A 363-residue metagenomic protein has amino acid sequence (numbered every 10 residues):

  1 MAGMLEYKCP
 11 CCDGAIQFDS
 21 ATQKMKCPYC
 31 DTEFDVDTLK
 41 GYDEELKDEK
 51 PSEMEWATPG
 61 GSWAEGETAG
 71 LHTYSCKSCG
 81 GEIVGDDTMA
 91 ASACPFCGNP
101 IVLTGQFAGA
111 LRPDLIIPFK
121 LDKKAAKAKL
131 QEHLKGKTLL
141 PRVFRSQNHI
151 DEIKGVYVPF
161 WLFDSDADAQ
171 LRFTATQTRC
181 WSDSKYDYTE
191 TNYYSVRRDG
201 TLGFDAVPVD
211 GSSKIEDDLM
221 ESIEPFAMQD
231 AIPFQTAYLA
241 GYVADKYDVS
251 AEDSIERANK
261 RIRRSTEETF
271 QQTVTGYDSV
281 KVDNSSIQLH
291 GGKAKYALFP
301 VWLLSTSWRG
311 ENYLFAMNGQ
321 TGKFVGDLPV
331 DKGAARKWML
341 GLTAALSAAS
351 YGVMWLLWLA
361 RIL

Functional and structural regions predicted by a protein language model:
A2-M4, D35-L71, G105-E132: Intrinsically disordered, low-complexity segments
M4-E6, T22-K24, A69-T73, A91: Residues immediately within or flanking Cys/His clusters that coordinate Zn2+ in small zinc-binding modules
C9-C12, C27-C30, C76-C79, C94-C97: Short cysteine-rich clusters marking metal-coordination/redox-active sites
D13-A15, E33, G81-E82, P100: Cys/His-rich metal-chelating microdomains
F18-D19, V36-D37, G85-D86, L103-T104: Short, non-ligating residues that shape and space the ligands of small metal-coordination modules and catalytic
L111-S307, W358-L363: Charged, low-complexity helical/coil segments in non-catalytic cytosolic or luminal regions
F299-L328: Extended, hydrophilic extramembrane loops/domains of integral membrane proteins
K337-L356: Final/C-terminal transmembrane alpha-helix of multipass membrane proteins
